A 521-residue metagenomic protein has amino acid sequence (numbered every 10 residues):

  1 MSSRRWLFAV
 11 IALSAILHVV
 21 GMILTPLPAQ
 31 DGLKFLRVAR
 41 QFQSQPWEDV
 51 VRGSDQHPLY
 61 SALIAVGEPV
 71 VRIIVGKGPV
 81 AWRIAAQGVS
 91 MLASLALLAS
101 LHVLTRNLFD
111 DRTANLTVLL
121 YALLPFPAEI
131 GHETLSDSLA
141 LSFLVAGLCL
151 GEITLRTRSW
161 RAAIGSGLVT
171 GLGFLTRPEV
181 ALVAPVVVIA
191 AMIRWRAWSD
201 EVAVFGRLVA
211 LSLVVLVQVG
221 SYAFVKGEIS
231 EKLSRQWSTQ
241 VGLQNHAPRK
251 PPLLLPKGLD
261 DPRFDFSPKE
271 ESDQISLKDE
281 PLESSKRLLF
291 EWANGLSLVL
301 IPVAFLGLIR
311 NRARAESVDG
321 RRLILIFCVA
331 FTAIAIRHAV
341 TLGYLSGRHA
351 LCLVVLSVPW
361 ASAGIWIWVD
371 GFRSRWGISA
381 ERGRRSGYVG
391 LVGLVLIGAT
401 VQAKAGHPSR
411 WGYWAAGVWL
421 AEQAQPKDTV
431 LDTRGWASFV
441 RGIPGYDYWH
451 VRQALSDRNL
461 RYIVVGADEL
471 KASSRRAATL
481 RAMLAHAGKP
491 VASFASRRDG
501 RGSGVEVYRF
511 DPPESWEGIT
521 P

Functional and structural regions predicted by a protein language model:
S2-R5, R158-S159, W195-A210, L289 (+3 more regions): Membrane-interface helix-loop-helix junctions at transmembrane boundaries of multi-pass membrane enzymes, predominantly
L7-A15, L168, P185-I189, F205-V217 (+2 more regions): Signature aromatic-anchored transmembrane alpha helix within multi-pass, membrane-resident enzymes that catalyze glycan
A9-V10, A15, L168-T170, V187 (+4 more regions): Transmembrane alpha-helix segments characteristic of polytopic inner-membrane glycan-assembly/cell-envelope
S14-L17, T117-P125, C149, T170-F174 (+1 more regions): Short helix- or helix-capping micro-motifs that position conserved polar/aromatic residues at function-defining sites
L24, V204-F305: Membrane-lumen/periplasm interface segments of specific transmembrane helices in polyprenyl phosphate-linked
A29-Q30, G53-Q56, F126-A140, S346: Short acidic/glycine- and proline-prone juxtamembrane loop motifs at membrane-interface regions of multi-pass membrane
L150-L155, S159, A163, T170 (+3 more regions): Perimembrane helix-loop-helix junctions
Q240-N245, L391-F439, P444-G445: Membrane-embedded, lumen/periplasm-facing catalytic core of multi-pass transferases that use lipid-linked donors
